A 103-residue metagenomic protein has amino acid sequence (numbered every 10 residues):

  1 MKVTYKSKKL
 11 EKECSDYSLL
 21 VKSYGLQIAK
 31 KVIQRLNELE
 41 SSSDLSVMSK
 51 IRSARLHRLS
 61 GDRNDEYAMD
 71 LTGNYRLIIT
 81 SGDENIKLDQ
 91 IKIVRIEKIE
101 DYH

Functional and structural regions predicted by a protein language model:
M1-L36: Arg/Lys-rich, positively charged N-terminal/basic patches that mediate binding to nucleic acids
K2, E11, L45, S53-L56 (+1 more regions): Generic secondary-structure boundary/loop-capping signal
K6, I28, V32-R35, R55 (+3 more regions): Amphipathic alpha-helical interface surfaces
S15-L19, N64, D101: A broad detector of the eukaryotic-type serine/threonine protein kinase catalytic domain
L39: Conserved phosphate-interacting/catalytic interface
S43-Y67: A short, surface-exposed loop/turn module that caps and links secondary-structure elements
M69-H103: Enriched for short, Lys/Arg-rich terminal
